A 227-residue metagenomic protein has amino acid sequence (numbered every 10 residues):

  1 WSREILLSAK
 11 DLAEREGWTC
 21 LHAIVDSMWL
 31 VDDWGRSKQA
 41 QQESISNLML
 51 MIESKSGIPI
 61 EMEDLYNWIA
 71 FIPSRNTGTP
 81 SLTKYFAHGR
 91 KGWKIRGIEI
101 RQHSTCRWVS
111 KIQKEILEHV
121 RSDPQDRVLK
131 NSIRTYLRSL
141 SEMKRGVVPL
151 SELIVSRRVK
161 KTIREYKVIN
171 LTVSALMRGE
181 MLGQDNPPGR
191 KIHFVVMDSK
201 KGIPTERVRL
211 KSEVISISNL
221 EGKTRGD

Functional and structural regions predicted by a protein language model:
W1-V25, L30-D227: DNA-dependent DNA polymerase catalytic subunits
